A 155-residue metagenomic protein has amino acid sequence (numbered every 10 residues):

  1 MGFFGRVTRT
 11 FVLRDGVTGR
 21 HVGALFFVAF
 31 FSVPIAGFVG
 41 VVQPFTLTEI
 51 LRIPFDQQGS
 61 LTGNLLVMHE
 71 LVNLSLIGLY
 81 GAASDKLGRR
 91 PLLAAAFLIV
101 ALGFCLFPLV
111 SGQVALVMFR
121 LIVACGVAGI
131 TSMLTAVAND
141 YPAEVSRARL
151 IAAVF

Functional and structural regions predicted by a protein language model:
V12-E49: Pair of pore-lining "gating" transmembrane helices in MFS-fold secondary transporters
F30, V114-G129: Hydrophobic core of transmembrane alpha-helices in multi-pass small-molecule transporters, especially MFS/SLC-type
H69-G78: Residue-level signature of mid-helix packing/kink "hotspots" within the transmembrane helices of 12-pass Major
G88, L109-V114: Helix-breaking motifs and short loop linkers at transmembrane-helix boundaries and internal kinks in secondary membrane
R90-L93: Primarily marks hydrophobic transmembrane alpha-helices of the MFS/SLC 12-helix fold
L98-S111: C-terminal ends and interior cores of transmembrane alpha-helices in multi-pass membrane transporters/permeases
G129-A143: Intracellular juxtamembrane helix-capping segments at the cytosolic ends of symmetry-related transmembrane helices
